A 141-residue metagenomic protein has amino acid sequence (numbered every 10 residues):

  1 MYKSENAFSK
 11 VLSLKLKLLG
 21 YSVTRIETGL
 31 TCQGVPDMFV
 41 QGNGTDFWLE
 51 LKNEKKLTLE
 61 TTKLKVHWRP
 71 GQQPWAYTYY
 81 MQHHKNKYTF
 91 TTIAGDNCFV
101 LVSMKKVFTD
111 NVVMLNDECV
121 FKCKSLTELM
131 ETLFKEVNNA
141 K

Functional and structural regions predicted by a protein language model:
M1-K141: Catalytic phosphate/metal-binding cores of nucleic-acid and nucleotide-processing enzymes, i.e., regions that mediate
